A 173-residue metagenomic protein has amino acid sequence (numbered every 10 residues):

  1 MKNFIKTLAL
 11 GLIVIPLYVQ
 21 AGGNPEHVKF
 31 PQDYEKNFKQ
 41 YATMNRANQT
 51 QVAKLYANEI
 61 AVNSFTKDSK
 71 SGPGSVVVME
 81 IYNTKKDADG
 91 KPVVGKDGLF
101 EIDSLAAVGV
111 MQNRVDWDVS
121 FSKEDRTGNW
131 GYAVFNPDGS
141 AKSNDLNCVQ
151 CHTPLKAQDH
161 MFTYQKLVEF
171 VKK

Functional and structural regions predicted by a protein language model:
M1-A9: Bacterial N-terminal signal peptides that target proteins for export
L8-P16: Bacterial N-terminal signal peptides
Y18-Q20: Jelly-roll (double-stranded beta-helix
G22-Q51, D68, G72-K173: Sequence context surrounding c-type heme c attachment/ligation sites in exported
N48-V62: Short, structured beta-strand/loop micro-motifs enriched in basic residues and often containing a Trp
N63-K67: Short secondary-structure capping/turn segments at boundaries of alpha-helices and beta-strands
